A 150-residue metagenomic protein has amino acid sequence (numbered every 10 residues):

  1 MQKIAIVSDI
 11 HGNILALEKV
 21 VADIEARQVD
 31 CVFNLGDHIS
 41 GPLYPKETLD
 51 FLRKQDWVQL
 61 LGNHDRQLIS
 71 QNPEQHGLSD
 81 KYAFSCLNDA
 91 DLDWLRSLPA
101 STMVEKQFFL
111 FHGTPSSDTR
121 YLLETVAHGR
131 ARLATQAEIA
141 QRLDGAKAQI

Functional and structural regions predicted by a protein language model:
Q2-R96: Core catalytic region of metal-dependent phosphoesterases/phosphodiesterases, especially metallo-beta-lactamase-like
Q75, S79-I150: Acidic, His/Gly-enriched loop-helix segments that form or flank divalent-metal centers in metallo-dependent hydrolases
